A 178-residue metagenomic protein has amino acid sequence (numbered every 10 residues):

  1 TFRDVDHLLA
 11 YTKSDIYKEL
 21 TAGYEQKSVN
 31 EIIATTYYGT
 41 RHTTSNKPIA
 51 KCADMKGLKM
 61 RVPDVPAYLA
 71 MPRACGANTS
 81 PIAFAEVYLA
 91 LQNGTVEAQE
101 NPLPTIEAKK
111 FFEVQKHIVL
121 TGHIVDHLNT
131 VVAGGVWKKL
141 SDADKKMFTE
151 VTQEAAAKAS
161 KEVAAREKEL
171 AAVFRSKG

Functional and structural regions predicted by a protein language model:
T1-H7, I16-G178: N-terminal secretory/targeting leader peptides
T12: Cys/His-rich zinc-coordinating modules
